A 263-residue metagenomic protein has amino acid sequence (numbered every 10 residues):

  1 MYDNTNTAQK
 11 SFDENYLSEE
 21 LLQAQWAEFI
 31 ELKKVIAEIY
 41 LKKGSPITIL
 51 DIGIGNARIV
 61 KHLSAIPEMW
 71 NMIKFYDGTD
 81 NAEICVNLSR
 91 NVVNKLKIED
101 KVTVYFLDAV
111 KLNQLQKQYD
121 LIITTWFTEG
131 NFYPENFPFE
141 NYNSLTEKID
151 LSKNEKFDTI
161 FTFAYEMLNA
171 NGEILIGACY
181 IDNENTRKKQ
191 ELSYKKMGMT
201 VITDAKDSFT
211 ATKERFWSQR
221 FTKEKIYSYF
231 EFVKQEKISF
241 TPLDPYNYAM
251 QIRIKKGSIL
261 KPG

Functional and structural regions predicted by a protein language model:
M1-S45: Conserved class I S-adenosyl-L-methionine
P46-G55: Conserved class I S-adenosyl-L-methionine
R58-K111: Class I SAM-dependent methyltransferase SAM/SAH-binding core
Q114-I122: A short acidic, Gly/Pro-enriched loop at the edge of an enzyme's catalytic core that lines a small-molecule cofactor
T124-W126: A short beta-strand submotif of the Rossmann-like class I SAM-dependent methyltransferase core that lines
E140-A170: A short glycine-rich, Lys/Arg-flanked "PGG" loop and its adjoining helix->strand segment in the class I
G172-L243: SAM-dependent methyltransferase
K234-G263: Core SAM-dependent methyltransferase catalytic element
